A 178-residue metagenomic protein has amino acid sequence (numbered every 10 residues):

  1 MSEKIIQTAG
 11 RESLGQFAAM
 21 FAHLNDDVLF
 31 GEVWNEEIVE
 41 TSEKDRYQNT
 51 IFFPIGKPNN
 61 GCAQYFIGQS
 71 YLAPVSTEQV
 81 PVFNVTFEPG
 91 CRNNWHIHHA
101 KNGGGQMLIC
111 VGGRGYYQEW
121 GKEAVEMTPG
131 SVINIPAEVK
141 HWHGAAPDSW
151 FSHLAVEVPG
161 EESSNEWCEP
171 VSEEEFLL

Functional and structural regions predicted by a protein language model:
S2-F83, N94, S164-L178: A short, N-terminal "cap"/entry segment at the start of jelly-roll beta-barrel domains of the cupin/DSBH fold
E78-V80, E88-R92, G112-G115, E161-E162: Short, charged/polar surface micro-motifs in flexible loops or helix N-caps
F83-N102: Conserved short histidine dyad/triad with adjacent acidic residue
E88-G90, M127-D148, V158: Conserved metal-binding segment of the jelly-roll/cupin
R92, N102-P129, V139: A short beta-strand-loop-beta hairpin characteristic of the jelly-roll/cupin
M107, N134, D148-W167: A short hydrophobic beta-strand segment most commonly corresponding to one strand of the jelly-roll/cupin
